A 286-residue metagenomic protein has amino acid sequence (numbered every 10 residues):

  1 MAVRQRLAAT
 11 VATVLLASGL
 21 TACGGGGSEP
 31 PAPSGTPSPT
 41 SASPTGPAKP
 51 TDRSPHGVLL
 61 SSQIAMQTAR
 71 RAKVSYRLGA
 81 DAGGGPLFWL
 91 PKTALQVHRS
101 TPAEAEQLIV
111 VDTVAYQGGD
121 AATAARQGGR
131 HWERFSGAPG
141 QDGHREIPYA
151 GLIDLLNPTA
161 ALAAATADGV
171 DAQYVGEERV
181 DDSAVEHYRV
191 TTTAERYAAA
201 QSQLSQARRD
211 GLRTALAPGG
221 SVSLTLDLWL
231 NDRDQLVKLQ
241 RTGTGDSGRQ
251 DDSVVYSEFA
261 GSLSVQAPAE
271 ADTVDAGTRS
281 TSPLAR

Functional and structural regions predicted by a protein language model:
M1-V11: Bacterial N-terminal signal peptides that target proteins for export
A2-V3, G24-R286: Subset-of-secretome marker
V11-T13, V114: Enrichment for repetitive, rod-forming helical segments
G19-A22: C-terminal motif of bacterial Sec signal peptides marking the signal peptidase cleavage site
